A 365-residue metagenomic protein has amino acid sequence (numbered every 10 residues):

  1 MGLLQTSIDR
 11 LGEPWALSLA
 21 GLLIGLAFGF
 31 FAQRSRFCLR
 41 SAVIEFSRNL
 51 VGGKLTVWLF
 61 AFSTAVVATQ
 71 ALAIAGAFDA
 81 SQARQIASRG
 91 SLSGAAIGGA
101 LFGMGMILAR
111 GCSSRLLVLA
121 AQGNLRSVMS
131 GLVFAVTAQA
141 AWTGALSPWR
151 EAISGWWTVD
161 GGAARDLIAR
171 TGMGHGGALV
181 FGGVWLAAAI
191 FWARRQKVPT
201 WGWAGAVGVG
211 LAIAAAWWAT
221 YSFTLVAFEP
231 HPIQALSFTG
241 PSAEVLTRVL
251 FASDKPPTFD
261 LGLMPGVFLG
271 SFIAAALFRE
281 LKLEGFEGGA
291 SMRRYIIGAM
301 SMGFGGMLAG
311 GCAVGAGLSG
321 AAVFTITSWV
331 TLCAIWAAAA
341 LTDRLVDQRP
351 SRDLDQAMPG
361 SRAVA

Functional and structural regions predicted by a protein language model:
M1-A365: Membrane-interfacial helix-loop segments of redox and metal-homeostasis proteins, especially TM-loop-TM junctions
